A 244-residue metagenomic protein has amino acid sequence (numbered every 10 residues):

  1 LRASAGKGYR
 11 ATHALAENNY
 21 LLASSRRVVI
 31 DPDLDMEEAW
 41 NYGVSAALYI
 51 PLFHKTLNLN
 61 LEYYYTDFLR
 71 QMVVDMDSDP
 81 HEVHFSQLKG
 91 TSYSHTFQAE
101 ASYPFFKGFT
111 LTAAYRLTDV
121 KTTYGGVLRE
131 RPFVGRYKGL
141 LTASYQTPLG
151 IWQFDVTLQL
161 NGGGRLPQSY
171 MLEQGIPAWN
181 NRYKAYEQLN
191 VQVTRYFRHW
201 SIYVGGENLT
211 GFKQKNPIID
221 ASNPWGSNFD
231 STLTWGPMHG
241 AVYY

Functional and structural regions predicted by a protein language model:
L1, V44-L48, A99-Y103, A113 (+4 more regions): Residues on the lipid-exposed face of transmembrane beta-strands in outer-membrane beta-barrel proteins
R2, D35-Q87, T91-Y93: Membrane-embedded beta-barrel scaffold of Gram-negative outer-membrane proteins
A5-A11, N18-Y20, L48-I50, Y63-L69 (+6 more regions): Transmembrane beta-strands of outer-membrane beta-barrel pores
Y9-R10, L111, L160-Y170, T194-Y244: C-terminal beta-signal and adjacent terminal beta-strands/loops of Gram-negative outer-membrane beta-barrel proteins
A14-L21, R27-V29, Q71-P80, T118-E130 (+2 more regions): Outer-membrane beta-barrel translocator domains and adjoining extracellular loop/strand segments of Gram-negative
E38-Y42, T91-H95, F133-G139, A185-L189 (+1 more regions): Residues that define the transmembrane beta-barrel architecture of outer-membrane proteins
A39, P51-H54, P104-G108, T118 (+3 more regions): Outer-membrane beta-barrel channels and translocator barrels
N58-D67, F85-S169: Gram-negative outer-membrane beta-barrel transporters
